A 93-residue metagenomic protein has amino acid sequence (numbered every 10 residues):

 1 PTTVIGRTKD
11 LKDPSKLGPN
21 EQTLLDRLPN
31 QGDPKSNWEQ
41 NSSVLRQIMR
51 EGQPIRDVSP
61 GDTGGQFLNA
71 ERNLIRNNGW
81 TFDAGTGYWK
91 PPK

Functional and structural regions predicted by a protein language model:
P1-K93: Catalytic toxin/effector domains delivered as secreted proteins or via bacterial secretion systems
